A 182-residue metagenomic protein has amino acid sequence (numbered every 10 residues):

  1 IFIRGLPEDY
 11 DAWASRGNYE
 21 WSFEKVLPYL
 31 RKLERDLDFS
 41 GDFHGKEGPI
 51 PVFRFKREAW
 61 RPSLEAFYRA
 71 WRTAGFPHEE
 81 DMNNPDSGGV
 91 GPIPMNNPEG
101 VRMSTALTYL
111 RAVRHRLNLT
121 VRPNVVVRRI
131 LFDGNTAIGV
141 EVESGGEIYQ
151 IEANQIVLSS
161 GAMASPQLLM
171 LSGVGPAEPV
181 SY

Functional and structural regions predicted by a protein language model:
I1-A14, G173: Periplasmic solute-binding protein
F2, P51-F53, E80, L158-S159 (+1 more regions): Structural recognition of the beta-strand scaffold that forms the well-ordered cores of secreted hydrolase catalytic
F2, W60, R102, L169-M170: Charged, low-complexity surface patches
P7, E20, R61, M103 (+3 more regions): Conserved structured core elements
D9, A14-A137, E143: Conserved redox-cofactor binding core of oxidoreductases
Y29, I130, V140-Y182: Glycine-rich loop(s) and the adjacent beta-strand/alpha-helix scaffold that form part
